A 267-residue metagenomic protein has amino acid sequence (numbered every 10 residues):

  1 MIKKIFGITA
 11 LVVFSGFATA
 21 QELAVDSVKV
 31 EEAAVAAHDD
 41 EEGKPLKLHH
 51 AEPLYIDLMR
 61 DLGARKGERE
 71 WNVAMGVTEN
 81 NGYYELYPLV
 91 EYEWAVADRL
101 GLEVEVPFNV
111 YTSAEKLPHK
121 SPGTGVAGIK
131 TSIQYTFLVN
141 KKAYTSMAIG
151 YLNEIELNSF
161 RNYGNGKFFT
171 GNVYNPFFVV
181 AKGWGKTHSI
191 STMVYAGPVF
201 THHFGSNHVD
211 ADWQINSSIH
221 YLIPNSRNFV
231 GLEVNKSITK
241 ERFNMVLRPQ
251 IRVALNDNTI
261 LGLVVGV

Functional and structural regions predicted by a protein language model:
M1-S27: Bacterial Sec-dependent N-terminal signal peptides
E22-V267: Transmembrane beta-barrel domains of Gram-negative outer membranes and organellar outer membranes
